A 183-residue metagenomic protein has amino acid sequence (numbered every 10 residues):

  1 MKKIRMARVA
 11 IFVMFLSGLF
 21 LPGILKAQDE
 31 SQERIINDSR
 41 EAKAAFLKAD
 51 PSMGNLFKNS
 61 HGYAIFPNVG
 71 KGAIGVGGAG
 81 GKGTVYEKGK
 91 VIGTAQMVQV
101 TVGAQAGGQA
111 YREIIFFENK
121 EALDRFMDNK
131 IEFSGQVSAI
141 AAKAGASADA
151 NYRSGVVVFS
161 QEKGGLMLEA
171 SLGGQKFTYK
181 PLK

Functional and structural regions predicted by a protein language model:
M1-K2, L25: Generic cytosolic/nucleocytoplasmic N-terminal low-complexity/intrinsically disordered segments
K2-V13: Bacterial N-terminal signal peptides that target proteins for export
V9, P22, K71-A73: An N-terminal domain-start capping segment
V13-F15, L25: Cleavable N-terminal signal peptides
L21-A27: Sec/Tat signal peptide C-region and signal peptidase I cleavage site
Q28-K183: Small-residue-enriched, tightly packed secondary-structure blocks
